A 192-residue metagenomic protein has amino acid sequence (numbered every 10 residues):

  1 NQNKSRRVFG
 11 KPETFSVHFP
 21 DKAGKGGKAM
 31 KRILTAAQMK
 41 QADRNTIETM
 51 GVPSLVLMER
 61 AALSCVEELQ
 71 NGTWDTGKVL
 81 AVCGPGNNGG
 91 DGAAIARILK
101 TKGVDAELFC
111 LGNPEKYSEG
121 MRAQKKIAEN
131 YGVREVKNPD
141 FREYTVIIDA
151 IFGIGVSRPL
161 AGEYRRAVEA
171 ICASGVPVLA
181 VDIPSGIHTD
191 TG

Functional and structural regions predicted by a protein language model:
R6-R7: Basic polycationic patches enriched in arginine
T14-A29: Short, Lys/Arg-enriched N-terminal segments with co-localized hydrophobic residues within the first ~10-30 amino acids
M30-D75: Positively charged, low-complexity intrinsically disordered leader regions
M30-L34, W74-G192: Glycine-rich phosphate/dinucleotide-binding loop and adjoining beta-alpha-beta core of small-molecule
